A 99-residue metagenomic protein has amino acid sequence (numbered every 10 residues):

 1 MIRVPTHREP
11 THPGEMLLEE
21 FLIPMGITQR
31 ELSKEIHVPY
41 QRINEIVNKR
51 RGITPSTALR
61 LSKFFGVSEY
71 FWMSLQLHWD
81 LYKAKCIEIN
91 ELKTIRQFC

Functional and structural regions predicted by a protein language model:
I2-I27, S74: A short, Lys/Arg-rich alpha-helix, primarily the initiator
E31-S33, L61: Short alpha-helical "recognition helix" segments of helix-turn-helix
H37-I53: Recognition helix of helix-turn-helix/homeodomain-like DNA-binding domains that insert into the DNA major groove
R50-K63: Short, basic-rich loop-to-helix N-cap that marks the start of a DNA-contacting helix
M73-C99: Short, charged recognition helix plus adjacent turn of helix-turn-helix-like nucleic-acid-binding domains
